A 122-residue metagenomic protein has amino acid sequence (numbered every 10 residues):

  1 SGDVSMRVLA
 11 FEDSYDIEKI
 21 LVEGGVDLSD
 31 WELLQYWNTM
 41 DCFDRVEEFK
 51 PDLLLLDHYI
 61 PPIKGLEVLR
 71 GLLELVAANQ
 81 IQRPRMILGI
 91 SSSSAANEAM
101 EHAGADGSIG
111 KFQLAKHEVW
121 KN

Functional and structural regions predicted by a protein language model:
S5-I17, L21-G25: Conserved acidic segment of CheY-like receiver
E23-D27, R45, A99, A103: Alpha-helical interaction/dimerization surfaces of two-component signaling modules
L28-L34: A generic structural motif
Q35-L53: Acidic, metal-coordinating helix/loop segments flanking the phosphotransfer/catalytic sites of two-component signaling
R45-E48, E118, N122: CheY-like receiver
D52, A77-I87: His-Asp phosphorelay/catalytic-motif detector in bacterial-type signaling
D52-V76: Conserved phosphotransfer microenvironments
E67, G89-H117, K121: Alpha4 helix (beta4-alpha4-beta5 surface) of REC/receiver domains from two-component response regulators
